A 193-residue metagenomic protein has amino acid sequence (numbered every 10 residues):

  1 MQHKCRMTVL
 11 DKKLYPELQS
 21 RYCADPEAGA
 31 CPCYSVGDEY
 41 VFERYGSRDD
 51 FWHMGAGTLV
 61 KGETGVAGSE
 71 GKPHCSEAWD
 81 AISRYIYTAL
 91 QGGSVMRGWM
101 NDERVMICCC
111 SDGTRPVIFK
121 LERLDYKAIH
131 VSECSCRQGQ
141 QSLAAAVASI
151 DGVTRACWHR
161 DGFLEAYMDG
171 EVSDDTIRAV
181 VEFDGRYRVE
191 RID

Functional and structural regions predicted by a protein language model:
H3, L10-D25: Short, structured beta-strand/loop micro-motifs enriched in basic residues and often containing a Trp
R21-D50, A146-R155: Short, flexible N-terminal segments of the mature chain
S47-E77: Short, Lys/Arg- and Gly-enriched loop/turn segments at beta-strand edges
D80-Y126, R160-F163, E171-D184: Short, compact, well-ordered microdomains
D125-R137: Short glycine-/aliphatic-rich beta-strand segments at the starts of folded cytosolic domains
E133-S135, E165-G170: Short beta-strand-to-loop capping motifs
C136-A145, D174-D175: Ser/Thr-Pro-rich, acidic low-complexity intrinsically disordered regions of eukaryotic RNA-binding
A156-C157, F183-D193: Conserved short beta-strand edge segments in small beta-sheet-based binding/regulatory domains
